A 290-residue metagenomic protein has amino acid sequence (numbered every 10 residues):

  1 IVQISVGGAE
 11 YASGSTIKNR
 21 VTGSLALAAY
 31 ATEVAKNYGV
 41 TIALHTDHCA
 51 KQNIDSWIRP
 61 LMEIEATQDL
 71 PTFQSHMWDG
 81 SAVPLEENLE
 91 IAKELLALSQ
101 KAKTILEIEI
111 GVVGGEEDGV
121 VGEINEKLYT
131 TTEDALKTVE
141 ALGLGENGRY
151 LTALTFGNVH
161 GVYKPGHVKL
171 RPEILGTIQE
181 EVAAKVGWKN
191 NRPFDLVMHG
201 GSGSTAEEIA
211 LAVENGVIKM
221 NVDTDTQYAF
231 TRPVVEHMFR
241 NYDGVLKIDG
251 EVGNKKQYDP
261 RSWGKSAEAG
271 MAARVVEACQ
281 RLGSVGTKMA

Functional and structural regions predicted by a protein language model:
I1-E10, G14-K18, T22-G39, K51-R192 (+2 more regions): Alpha/beta enzyme core
K36, V159, K164, I174 (+2 more regions): Catalytic-face loop-and-helix region of soluble metabolic enzyme cores
A43: Glycine-rich phosphate/pyrophosphate-binding loop regions near the starts of catalytic domains
T46, S81, I124-K127, K164-H167 (+3 more regions): Glycine- and other small-residue-rich loops at beta-strand/loop junctions that grip anionic moieties
A141, P233, H237, R281: Residues that form generic nucleotide/phosphate-binding pockets
L170, F230-T231, M289: Residue-level signal for alpha-helical context at structural boundaries
R240-A290: Extended, intrinsically disordered, low-complexity segments
